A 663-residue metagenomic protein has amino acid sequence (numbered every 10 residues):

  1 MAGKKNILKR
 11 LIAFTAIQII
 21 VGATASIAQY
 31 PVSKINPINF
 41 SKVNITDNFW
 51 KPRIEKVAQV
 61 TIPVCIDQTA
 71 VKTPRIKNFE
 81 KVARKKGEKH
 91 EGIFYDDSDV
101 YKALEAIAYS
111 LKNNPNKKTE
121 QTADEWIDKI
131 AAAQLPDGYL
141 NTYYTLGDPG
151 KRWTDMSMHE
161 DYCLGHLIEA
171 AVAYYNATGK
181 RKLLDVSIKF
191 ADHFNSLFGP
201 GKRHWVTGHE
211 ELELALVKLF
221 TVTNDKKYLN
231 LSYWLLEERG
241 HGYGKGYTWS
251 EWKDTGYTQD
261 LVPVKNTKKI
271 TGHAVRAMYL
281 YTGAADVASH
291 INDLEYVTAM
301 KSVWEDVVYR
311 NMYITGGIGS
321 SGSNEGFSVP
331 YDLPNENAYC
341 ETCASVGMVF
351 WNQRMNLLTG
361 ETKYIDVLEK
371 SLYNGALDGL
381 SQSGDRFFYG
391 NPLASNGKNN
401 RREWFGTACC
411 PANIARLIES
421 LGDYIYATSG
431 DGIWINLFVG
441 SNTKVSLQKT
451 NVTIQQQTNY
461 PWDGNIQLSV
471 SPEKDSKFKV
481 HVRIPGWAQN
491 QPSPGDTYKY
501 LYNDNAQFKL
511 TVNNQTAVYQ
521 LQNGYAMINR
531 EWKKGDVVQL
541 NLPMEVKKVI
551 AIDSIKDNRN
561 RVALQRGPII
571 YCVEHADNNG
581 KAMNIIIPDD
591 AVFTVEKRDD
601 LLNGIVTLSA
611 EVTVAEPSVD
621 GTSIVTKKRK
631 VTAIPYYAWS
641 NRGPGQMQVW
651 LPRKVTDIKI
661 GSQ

Functional and structural regions predicted by a protein language model:
M1-P31: Bacterial Sec-dependent N-terminal signal peptides
Q29-K117, Q121, K151-A177, E210-K227 (+4 more regions): Aromatic (Trp/Tyr) and acidic
T73-N78, A103, K117-M156, N311-G322: Helix-terminus loop motifs that line ligand-binding clefts
I76-K77, K180-S196, W252-L261: Short, charged, amphipathic alpha-helices and their helix-cap/turn boundaries
A131, D192-G199, V217, T221 (+2 more regions): HEAT/HEAT-like alpha-solenoid repeats
T145-D161, I168-A171, L183-T207, E213: Asp-box/WD-like beta-propeller blade repeats and closely related beta-sheet repeat scaffolds
W252-Y257, N311-P330: Flexible glycine/proline-rich, aromatic-decorated loop/lid segments
M300, D366-N374, G379-S469, Q489-V512 (+3 more regions): C-terminal beta-rich recognition modules with glycine/proline-rich loops and embedded aromatic residues
